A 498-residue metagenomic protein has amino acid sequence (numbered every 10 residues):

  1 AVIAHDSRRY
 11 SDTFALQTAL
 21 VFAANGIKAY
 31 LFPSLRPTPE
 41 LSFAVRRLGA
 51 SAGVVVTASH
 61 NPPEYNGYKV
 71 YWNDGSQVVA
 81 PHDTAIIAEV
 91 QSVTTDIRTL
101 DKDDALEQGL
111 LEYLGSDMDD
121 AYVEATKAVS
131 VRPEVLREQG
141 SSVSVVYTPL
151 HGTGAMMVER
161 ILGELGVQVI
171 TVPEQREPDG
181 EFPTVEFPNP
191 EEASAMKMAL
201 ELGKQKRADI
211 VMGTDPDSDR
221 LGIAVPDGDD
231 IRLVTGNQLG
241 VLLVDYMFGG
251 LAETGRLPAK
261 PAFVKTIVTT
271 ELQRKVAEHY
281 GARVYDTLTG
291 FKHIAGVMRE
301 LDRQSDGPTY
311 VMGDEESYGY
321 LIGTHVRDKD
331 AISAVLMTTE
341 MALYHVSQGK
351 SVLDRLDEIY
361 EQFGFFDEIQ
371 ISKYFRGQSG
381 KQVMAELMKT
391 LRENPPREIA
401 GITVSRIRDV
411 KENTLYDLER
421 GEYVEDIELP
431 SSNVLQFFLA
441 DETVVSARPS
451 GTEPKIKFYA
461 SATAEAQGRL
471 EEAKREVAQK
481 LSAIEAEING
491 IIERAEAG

Functional and structural regions predicted by a protein language model:
A1-D6, S144-Y147, M156, P226 (+1 more regions): Short glycine-rich or small-residue beta-strand-to-loop segments that form or flank ligand, phosphate, metal/Fe-S
V2-Y65, G163, Q168-I223: N-terminal small/polar loop signature for handling phosphorylated ligands or for N-terminal nucleophile
D12-Q17, S42-R46, E64-V70, Q91 (+11 more regions): Short acidic, glycine/serine/threonine-rich loops at helix termini
L31-T38, R232-L239, V264-T266, D286-T289: Active-site nucleophile and cofactor-binding loops and adjacent substrate-binding regions of central metabolic enzymes
N66-M198, L202-G203: Gly/Ser/Thr-enriched, mixed-charge loops and adjacent short helices that form phosphate/oxyanion-binding elements
N73-S76, A88, T94, E201-K265 (+1 more regions): Replace "Mg2+/Mn2+-dependent" with "divalent metal-dependent
K204, A208-I210, D230, G250-R448 (+3 more regions): Phosphate-binding and adjacent anionic-ligand microenvironments
